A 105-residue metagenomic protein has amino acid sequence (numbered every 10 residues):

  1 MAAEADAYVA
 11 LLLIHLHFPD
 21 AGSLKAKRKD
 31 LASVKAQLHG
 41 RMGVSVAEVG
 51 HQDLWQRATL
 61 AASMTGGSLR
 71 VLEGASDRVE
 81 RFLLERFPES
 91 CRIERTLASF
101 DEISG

Functional and structural regions predicted by a protein language model:
M1-A2, L97: Short amphipathic beta-strand and strand-loop transition segments with alternating hydrophobic
A2-G40, S45, F82: N-terminal first-folded block
A7-L11, W55-R57, S76: A general secondary-structure signal for short beta-strands and their flanking turns/coil in non-transmembrane regions
L12-L16, L60-A62, I93-L97: A structural signal for short, well-ordered beta-strand segments
P19-A21, G67-R70: Short, charged/polar surface micro-motifs in flexible loops or helix N-caps
G43-V49, I93: A short linear hydrophobic-aromatic micro-motif
A47-G67: Short, charge-patterned binding micro-sites
S68-S104: C-terminal structural segments of small proteins and small subunits
